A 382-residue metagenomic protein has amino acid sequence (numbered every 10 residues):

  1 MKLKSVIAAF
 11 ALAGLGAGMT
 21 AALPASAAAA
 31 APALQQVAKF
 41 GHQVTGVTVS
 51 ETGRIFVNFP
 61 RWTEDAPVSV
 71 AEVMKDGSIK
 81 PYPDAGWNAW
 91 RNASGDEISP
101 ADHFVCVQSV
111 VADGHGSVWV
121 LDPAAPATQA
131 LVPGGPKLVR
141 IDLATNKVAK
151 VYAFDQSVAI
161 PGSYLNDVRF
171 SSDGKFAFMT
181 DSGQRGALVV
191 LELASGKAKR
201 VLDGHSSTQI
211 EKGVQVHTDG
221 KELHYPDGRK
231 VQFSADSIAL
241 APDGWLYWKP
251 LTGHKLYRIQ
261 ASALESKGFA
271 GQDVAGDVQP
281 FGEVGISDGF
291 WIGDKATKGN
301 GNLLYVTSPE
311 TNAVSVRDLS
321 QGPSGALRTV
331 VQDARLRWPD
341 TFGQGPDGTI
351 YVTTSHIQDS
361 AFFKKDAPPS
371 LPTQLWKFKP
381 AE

Functional and structural regions predicted by a protein language model:
Q35, I79-D102, K147-I160, K199-G228 (+2 more regions): Surface-exposed loop and turn segments in beta-propeller and other repeat-based domains that flank or scaffold
Q35-V68: Beta-strand-rich domains and repeat architectures in extracellular enzymes and scaffolds, especially beta-propellers
F40-T52, D96-S117, L121, V158-A177 (+4 more regions): Beta-rich, blade/repeat-based domains predominating in secreted/periplasmic proteins but also intracellular
I55-E64, H103, V120-A124, Q129 (+5 more regions): Conserved beta-strand positions in repeat-built beta-propeller and related beta-rich domains
V57-R91, Q129-A130, L143-A144: Beta-propeller domains
V70-D76, G134-A144, L191-E192, A367-A381: Beta-propeller blade signature
L193-K197, I259-A270, D318-G322, P380-E382: Short loop/turn segments immediately following beta-strands, especially the blade-tip and inter-blade linker loops
G343-E382: Blade-level signature of beta-propeller repeat domains, shared across WD40, Kelch, NHL, RCC1 and BNR/Asp-box propellers
